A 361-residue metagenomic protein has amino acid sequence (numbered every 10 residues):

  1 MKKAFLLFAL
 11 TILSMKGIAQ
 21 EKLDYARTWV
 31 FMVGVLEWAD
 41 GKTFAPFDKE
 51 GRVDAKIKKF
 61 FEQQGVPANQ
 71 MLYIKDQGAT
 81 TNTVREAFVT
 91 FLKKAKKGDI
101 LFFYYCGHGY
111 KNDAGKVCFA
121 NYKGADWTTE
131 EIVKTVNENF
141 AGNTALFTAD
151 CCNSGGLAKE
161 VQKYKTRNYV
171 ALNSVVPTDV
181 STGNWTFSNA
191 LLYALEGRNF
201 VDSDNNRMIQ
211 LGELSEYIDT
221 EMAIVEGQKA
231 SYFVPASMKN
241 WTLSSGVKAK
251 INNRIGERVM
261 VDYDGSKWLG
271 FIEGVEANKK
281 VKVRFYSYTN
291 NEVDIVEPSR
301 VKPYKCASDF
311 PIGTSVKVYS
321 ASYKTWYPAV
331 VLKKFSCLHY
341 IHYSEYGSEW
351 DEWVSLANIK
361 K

Functional and structural regions predicted by a protein language model:
A4-L13: Sec-dependent N-terminal signal peptides
L6, L92, V161, V259-V261 (+1 more regions): Residues embedded in well-ordered secondary-structure elements
L7, I209-F233, K267-F285, N290-V293: Extended, hydrophobic interaction surfaces within ordered domains
A19-E257: Cysteine endopeptidase catalytic domains of the caspase/legumain-like
N252-K361: Eukaryotic chromatin- and chromosome-associated nuclear factors, especially histone mark writers/erasers/readers
